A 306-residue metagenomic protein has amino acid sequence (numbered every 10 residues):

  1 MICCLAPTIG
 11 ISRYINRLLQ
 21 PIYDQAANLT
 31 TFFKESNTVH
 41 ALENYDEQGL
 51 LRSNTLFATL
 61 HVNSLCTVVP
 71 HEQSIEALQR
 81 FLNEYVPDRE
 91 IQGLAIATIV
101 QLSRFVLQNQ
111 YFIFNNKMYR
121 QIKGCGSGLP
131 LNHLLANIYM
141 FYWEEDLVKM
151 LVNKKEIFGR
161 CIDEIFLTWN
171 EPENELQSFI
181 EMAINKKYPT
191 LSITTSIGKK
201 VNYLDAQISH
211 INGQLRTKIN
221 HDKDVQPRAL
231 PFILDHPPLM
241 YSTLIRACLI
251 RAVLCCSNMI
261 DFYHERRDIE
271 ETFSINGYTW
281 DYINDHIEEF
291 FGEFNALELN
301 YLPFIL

Functional and structural regions predicted by a protein language model:
M1-L306: Charged structural interfaces that engage phosphate-rich ligands and support phosphoryl-transfer chemistry
